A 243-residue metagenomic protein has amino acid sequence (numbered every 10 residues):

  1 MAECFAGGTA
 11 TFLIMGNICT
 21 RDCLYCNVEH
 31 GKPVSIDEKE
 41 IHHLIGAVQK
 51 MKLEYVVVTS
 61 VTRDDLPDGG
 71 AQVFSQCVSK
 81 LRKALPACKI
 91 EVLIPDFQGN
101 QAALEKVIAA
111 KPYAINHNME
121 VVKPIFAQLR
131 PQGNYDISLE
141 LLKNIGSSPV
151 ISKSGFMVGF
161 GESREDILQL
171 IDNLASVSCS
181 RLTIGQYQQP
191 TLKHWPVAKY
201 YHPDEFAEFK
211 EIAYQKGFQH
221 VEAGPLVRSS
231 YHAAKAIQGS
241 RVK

Functional and structural regions predicted by a protein language model:
M1-E29, I45-V57: N-terminal pre-triad scaffold of radical SAM enzymes
M1-G8, H42, G46-K52, Q76-A87 (+3 more regions): Auxiliary Fe-S-binding modules of radical SAM enzymes
L13-I14, L24-E38, E91-N100, M157-R164 (+1 more regions): Active-site mouth loops of central-metabolism enzymes
G31-P33, R63-Q72, F126-Y135, H194-P203: Glycine-rich tight-turn/loop motif centered on a GG-T
V34-H42, E54, G70: Fe-S ferredoxin-like electron-transfer domains and their immediately adjacent linker/connector regions across
V56-V58, I90, I115-H117, L182 (+1 more regions): Hydrophobic residues within beta-strands of alpha/beta enzymes
V57-P67, F97-G99, Y113-Q132, I151-K153 (+2 more regions): Conserved radical SAM core fold
V92, I108-A110, A114: Phosphate/pyrophosphate-binding betaalpha-module
